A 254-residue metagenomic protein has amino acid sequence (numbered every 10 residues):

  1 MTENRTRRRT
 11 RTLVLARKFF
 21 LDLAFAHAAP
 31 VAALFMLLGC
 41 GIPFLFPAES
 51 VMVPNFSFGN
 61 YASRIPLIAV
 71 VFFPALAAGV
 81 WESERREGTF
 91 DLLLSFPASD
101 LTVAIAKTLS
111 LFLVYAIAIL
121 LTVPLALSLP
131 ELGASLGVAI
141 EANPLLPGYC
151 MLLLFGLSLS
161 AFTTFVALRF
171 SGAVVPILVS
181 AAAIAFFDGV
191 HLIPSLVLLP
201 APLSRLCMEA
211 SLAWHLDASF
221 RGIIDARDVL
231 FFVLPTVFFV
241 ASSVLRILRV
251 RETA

Functional and structural regions predicted by a protein language model:
M1-A33, E252: Aromatic- and glycine-rich beta-strand/loop motifs that create alpha-glucan
H27, V103, L111-I119, V179-S195: Hydrophobic alpha-helical membrane-insertion segments
A32-F35, Y61-S83: Long, hydrophobic alpha-helical segments
L38-L45, L125, L129, A182-I193: Aromatic-anchored segments of alpha-helical transmembrane domains
I42-L45, V51-I68, A106, S110-P176: Secretory targeting signals
E49-V51, N55-G59, P176-A254: Terminal transmembrane helical anchor/hairpin motif
S57, A75-L94, T108: Transmembrane helix boundary and interhelical loop/hinge segments in multi-pass membrane proteins
